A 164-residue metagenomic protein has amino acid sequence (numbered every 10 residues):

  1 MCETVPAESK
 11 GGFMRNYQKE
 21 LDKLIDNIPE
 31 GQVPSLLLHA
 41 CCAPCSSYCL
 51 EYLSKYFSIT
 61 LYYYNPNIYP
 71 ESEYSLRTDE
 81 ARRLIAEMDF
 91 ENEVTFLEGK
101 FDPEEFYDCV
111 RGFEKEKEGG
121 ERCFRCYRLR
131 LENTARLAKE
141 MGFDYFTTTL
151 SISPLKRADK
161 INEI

Functional and structural regions predicted by a protein language model:
C2-T4, S9-I164: Nucleotide-activated chemistry modules centered on ATP-dependent adenylation/adenylyltransferase
